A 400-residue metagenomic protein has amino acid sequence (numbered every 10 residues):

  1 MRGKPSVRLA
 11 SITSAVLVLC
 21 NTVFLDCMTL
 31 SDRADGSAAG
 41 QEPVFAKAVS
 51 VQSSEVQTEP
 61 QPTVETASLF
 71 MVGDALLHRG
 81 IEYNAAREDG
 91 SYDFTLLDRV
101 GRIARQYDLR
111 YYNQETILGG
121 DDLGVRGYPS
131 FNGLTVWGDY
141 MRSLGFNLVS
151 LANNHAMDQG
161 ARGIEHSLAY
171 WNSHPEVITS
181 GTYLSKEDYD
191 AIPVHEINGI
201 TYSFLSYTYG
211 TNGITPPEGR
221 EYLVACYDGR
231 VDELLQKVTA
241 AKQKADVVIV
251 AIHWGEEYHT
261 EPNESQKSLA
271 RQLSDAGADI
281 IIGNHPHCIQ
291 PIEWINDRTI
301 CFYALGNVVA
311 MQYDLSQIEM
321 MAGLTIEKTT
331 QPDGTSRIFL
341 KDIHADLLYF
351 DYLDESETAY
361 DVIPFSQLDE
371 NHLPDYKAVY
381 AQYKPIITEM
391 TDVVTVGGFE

Functional and structural regions predicted by a protein language model:
K4-L30: Sec-dependent N-terminal signal peptides of Gram-positive bacterial secreted proteins and lipoproteins
D26-D35, G40-E400: Acidic, metal/ion-coordinating pockets
